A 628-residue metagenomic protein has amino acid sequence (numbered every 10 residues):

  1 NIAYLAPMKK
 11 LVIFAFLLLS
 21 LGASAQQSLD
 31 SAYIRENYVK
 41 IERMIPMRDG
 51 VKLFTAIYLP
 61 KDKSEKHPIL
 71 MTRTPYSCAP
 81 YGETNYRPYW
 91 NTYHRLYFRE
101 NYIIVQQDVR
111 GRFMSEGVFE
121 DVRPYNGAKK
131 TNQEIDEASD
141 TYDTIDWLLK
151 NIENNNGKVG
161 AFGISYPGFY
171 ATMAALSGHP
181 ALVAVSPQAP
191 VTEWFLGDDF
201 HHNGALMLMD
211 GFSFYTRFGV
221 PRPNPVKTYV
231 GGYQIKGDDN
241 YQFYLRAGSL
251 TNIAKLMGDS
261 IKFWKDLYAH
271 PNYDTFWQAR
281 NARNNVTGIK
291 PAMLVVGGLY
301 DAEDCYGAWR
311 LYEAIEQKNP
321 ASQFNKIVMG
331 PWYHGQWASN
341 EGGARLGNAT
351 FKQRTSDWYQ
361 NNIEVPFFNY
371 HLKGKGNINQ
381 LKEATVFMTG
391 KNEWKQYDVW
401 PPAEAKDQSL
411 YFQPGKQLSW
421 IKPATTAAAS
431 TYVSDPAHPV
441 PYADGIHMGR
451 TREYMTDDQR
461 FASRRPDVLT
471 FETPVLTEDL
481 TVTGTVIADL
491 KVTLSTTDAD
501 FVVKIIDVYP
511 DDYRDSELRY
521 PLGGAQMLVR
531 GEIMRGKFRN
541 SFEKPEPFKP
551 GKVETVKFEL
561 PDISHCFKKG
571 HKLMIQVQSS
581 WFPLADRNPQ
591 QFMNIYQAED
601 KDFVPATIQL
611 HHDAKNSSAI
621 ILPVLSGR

Functional and structural regions predicted by a protein language model:
N1-S28: Bacterial Sec-dependent N-terminal signal peptides
S28-K63, E472-E478, F548: N-terminal cap/lid segment of alpha/beta-hydrolase-fold proteins
E65-N151, F200, S339-F351, R465 (+5 more regions): Cap/lid segment of the alpha/beta-hydrolase catalytic domain
W90, R99, D121-P124, T131-E134 (+2 more regions): Accessory cap/linker subdomain of secreted extracellular hydrolases
E153-S165: Alpha/beta-hydrolase fold nucleophile elbow
I235, Y244-T251, W337, G342-R628: C-terminal, loop-rich substrate-recognition/catalytic regions characterized by aromatic stacking residues
I289, V295-G297: Short beta-strand/loop motif that positions the catalytic acidic residue of the alpha/beta-hydrolase fold
A302-W309: Conserved alpha/beta-hydrolase "acid-adjacent" motif
